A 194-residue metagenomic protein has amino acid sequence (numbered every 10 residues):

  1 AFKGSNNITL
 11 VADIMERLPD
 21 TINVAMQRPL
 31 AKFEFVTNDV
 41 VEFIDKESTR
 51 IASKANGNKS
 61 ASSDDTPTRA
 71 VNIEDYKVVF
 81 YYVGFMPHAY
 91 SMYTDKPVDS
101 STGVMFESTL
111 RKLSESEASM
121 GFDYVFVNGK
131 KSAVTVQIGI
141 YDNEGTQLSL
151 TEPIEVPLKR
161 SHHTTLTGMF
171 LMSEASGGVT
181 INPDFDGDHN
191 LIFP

Functional and structural regions predicted by a protein language model:
A1-E42: Short, low-hydrophobicity acidic/polar segments
M15-T21, S116, T151-E155, S173-S176: Generic structural signal for short, solvent-exposed loop/turn connectors between secondary structure elements
T21, K32, S119-G121, H163-T165: Intrinsic-disorder/low-complexity, polar/charged segments enriched in Ser/Thr/Lys/Arg/Asp/Glu/Gln
E34-V36, D45-E47, H88-Y90, L166-G168 (+1 more regions): Generic marker of "main functional regions" within proteins
F43-H162, L191-P194: Tryptophan-paired
T165-P194: Intrinsically disordered, low-complexity repeat and linker tracts
